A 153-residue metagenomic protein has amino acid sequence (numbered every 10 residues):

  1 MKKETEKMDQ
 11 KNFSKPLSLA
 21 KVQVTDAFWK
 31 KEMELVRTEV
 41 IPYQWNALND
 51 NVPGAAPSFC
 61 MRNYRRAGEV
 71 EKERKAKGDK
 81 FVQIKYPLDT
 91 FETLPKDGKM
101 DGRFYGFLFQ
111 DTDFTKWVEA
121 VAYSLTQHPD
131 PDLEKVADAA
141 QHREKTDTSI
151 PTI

Functional and structural regions predicted by a protein language model:
M1-I153: Glycan-recognition and catalytic cores of secretory/periplasmic carbohydrate-active enzymes
